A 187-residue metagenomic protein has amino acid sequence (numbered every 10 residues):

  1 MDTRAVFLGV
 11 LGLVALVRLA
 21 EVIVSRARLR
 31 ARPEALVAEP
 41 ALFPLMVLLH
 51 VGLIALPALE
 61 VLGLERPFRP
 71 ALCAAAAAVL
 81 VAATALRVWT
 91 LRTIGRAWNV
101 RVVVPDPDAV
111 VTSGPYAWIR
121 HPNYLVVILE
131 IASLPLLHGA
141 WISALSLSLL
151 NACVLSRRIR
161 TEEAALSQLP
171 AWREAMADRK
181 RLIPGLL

Functional and structural regions predicted by a protein language model:
M1-A5, R32, L59-P67: Short, hydrophobic transmembrane alpha-helix segments
R4-F7, M46, C73-V79: Alpha-helical transmembrane segments of integral membrane proteins, emphasizing hydrophobic/aromatic residues
F7-V10, A175: Anionic, Ser/Thr-rich low-complexity intrinsically disordered regions
L11-R26: N-terminal signal-anchor/start-transfer transmembrane helix
L13-L16, G52-L53, P57, A78 (+1 more regions): Hydrophobic alpha-helical transmembrane segments of multipass integral membrane proteins, especially permease/channel
I23-A41, F68-L187: Cytosolic-biased juxtamembrane loops and peripheral soluble domains of multi-pass membrane proteins
A41-A74: Long, highly hydrophobic alpha-helical transmembrane signal-anchor segments
